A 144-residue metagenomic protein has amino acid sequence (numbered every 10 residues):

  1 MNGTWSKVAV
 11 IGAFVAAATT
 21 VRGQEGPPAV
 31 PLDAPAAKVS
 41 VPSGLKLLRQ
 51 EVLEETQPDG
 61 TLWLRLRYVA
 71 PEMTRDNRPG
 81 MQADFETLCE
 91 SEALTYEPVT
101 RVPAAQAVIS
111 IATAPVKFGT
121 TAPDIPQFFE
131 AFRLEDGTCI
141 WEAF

Functional and structural regions predicted by a protein language model:
M1-V10: Bacterial N-terminal signal peptides that target proteins for export
N2, G23-T61, E72-M73, A143: N-proximal, solvent-exposed amphipathic alpha-helical segments enriched in charged/polar residues
W5, T20-V21: N-terminal compositionally biased, intrinsically disordered segments and leader/signal-like regions
A9-A17: Bacterial N-terminal signal peptides
T61-V108: Mature extracytoplasmic domains of secretory-pathway proteins
V102-F144: Polar/charged, Gly/Pro-rich intrinsically disordered segments
